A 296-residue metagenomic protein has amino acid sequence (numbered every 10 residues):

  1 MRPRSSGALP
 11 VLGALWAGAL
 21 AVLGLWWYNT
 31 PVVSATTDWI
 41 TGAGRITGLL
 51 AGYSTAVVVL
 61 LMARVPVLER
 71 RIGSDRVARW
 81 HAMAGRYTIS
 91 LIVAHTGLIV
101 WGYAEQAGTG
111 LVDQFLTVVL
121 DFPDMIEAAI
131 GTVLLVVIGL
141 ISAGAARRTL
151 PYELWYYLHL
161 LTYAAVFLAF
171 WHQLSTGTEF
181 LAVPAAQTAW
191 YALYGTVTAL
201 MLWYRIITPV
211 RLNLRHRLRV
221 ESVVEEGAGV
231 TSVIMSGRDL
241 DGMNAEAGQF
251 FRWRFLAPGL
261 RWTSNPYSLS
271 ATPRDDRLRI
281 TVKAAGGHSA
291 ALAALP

Functional and structural regions predicted by a protein language model:
M1-S232, S289: Membrane-embedded alpha-helical bundles that constitute the cytochrome b-like, heme-associated redox core of multi-pass
G44, V210-P296: Ferredoxin-reductase
